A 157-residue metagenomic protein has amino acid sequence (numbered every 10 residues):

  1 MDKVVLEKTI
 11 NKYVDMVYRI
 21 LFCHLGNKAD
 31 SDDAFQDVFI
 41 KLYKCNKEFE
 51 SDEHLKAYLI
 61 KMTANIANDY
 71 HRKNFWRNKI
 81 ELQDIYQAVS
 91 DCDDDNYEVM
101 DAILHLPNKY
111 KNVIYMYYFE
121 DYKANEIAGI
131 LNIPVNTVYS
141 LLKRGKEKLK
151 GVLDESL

Functional and structural regions predicted by a protein language model:
M1-E7, E81-Q83, D93, G129-I130 (+1 more regions): C-terminal edge and immediately downstream basic/flexible tail or linker adjoining helix-turn-helix-like DNA-binding
M1-R19, C23, D32, Y43 (+1 more regions): A short, charge-rich alpha-helical start-of-domain segment used by transcription regulators
V14, Y18, F39, P107 (+2 more regions): C-terminal flanking helix
R19, D33-I40, E53-N65: Structural recognition of an alpha-helix C-terminal capping motif at a helix-to-coil junction
E50, K61-E81: Arg/Lys-rich amphipathic alpha helix in sigma70-family domain 2
A64, N68, L131-E155: DNA-recognition helix of helix-turn-helix
D69, R77-L104, K123: Internal acidic/polar
V113-Y117: A short pre-motif secondary-structure segment
